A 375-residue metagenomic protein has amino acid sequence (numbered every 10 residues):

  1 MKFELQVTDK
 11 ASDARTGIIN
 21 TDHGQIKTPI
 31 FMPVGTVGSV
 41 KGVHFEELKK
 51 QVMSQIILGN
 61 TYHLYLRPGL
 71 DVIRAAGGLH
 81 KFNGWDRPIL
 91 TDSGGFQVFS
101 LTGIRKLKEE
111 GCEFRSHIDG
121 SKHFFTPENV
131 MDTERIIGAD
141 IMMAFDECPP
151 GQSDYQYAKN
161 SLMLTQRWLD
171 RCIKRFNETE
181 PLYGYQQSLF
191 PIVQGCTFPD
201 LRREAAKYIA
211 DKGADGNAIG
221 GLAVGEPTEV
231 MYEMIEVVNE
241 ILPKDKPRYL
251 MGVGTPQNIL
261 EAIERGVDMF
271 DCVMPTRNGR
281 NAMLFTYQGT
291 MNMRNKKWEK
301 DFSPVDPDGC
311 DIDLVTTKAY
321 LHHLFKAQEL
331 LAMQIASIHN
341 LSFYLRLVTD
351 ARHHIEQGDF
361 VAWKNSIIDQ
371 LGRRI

Functional and structural regions predicted by a protein language model:
M1-I18, I26-P33, K41-G42, D146-Q152 (+1 more regions): C-terminal extensions of enzymes
M1-L182, K296-W298: Non-catalytic, usually N-terminal nucleic-acid engagement modules in DNA/RNA processing proteins
D22, Y287, E356: Short, ordered coil/turn segments that flank beta-strands lining enzyme active or ligand-binding pockets
G24, I57, D92, E134 (+5 more regions): Conserved, mostly hydrophobic/aromatic
N129, T133-I136, N160-R171, E204 (+4 more regions): A non-catalytic, amphipathic alpha-helix used as a structural packing/dimerization or gating element in enzyme scaffolds
A139, D170, K174-N177, E240-P243 (+4 more regions): Generic secondary-structure signature for well-ordered alpha-helical cores
G151-Y155, K159, G216-L222, L330-M333: Glycine- and acidic
M163-Q166, R175, T179, G184-V305: Glycine-rich phosphate/ribose-binding loops and adjacent secondary-structure elements that form binding surfaces
